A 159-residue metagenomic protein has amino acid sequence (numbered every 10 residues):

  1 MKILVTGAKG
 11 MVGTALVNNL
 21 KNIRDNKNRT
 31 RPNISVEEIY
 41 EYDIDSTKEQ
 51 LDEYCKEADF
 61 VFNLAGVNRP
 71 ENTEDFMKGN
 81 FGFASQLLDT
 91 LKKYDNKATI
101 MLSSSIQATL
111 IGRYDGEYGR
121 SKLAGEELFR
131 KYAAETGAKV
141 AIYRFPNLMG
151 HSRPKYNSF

Functional and structural regions predicted by a protein language model:
M1-N26: N-terminal Rossmann NAD(P)H-binding glycine-rich loop of SDR-like oxidoreductase domains
K2, D59-F60, T99: Structural motif
G10, M77-F81, D115-L123, R153 (+1 more regions): Short-chain dehydrogenase/reductase
D25-E53: Adenosine-cofactor binding site in Rossmann-like domains, unifying the SAM/SAH pocket of S-adenosylmethionine-dependent
D45-F81, Q86, T90-K92, Q107-R113: NAD(P)H-binding glycine-rich loop region in Rossmannoid oxidoreductase-like domains and their noncatalytic homologs
S85-L123, V140-Y143: Conserved Rossmann-fold NAD(P)-dependent oxidoreductase catalytic core, especially the SDR/UDP-sugar
A124, L128-Y132: Hydrophobic alpha-helix immediately C-terminal to the catalytic Tyr-X-X-X-Lys motif of short-chain
K131-I142, P146-F159: NAD(P)-dependent short-chain dehydrogenase/reductase
